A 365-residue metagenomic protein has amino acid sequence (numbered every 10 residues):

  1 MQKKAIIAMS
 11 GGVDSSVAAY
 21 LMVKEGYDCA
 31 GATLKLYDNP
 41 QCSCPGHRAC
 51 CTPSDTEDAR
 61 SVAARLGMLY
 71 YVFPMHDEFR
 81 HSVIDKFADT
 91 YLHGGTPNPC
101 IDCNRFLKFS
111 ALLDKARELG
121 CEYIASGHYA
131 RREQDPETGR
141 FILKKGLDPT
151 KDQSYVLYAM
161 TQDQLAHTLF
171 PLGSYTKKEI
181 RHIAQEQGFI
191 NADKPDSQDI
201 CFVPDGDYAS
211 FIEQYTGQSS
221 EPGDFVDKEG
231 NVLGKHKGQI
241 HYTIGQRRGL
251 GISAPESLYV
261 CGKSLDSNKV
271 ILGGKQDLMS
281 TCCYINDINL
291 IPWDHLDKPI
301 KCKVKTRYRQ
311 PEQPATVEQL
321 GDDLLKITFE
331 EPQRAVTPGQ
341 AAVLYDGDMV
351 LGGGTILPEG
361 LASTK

Functional and structural regions predicted by a protein language model:
M1-Y158, L169, E179, Q185: ATP-dependent adenylation/nucleotidyltransferase module used to activate substrates
A125-R132, P136-K365: AMP-forming adenylation/ATP pyrophosphatase catalytic core
